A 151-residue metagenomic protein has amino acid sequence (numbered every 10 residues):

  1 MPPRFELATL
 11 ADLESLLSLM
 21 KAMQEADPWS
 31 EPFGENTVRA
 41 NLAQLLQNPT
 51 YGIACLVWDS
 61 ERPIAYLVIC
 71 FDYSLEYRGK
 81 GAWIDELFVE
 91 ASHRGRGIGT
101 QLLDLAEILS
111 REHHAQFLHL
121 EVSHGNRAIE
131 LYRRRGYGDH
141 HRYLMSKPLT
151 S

Functional and structural regions predicted by a protein language model:
R4-S18: A short beta-loop-alpha structural element at the N-terminal edge of CoA-dependent acyl/N-acetyltransferase catalytic
L17-A43: Conserved GNAT-fold acetyl-CoA-binding loop/helix
A43-L56, W83: A short helix-loop-beta-strand connector motif used in the catalytic cores of GNAT acetyltransferases and, in some
G52-L67, E90: Conserved beta-hairpin
I69-E76: A conserved beta-strand-loop-helix scaffold within acyl/acetyltransferase catalytic domains
V89, G95-I108, R134: Conserved acetyl-CoA-binding loop-helix of GNAT-fold acetyltransferases
L103, S110-E121: Conserved GNAT acetyl-CoA-binding A-motif
Q116-I129, S146-T150: Conserved beta-strand-loop-alpha-helix junction that forms the acyl-donor binding cleft
